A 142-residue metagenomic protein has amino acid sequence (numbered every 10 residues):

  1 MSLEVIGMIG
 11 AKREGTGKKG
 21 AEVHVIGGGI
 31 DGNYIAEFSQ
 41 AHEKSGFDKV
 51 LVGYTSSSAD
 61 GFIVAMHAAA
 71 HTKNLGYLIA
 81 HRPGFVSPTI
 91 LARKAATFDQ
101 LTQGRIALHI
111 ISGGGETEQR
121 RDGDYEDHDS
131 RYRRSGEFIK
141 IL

Functional and structural regions predicted by a protein language model:
M1-N74: N-terminal beta1-alpha1-beta2 module of alpha/beta enzyme domains
S2-G29, S87-L142: Flexible, glycine-rich active-site loops centered on histidine and acidic residues that chelate a metal or position
L51, G76-L78, H109: Short, conserved beta-strand segments within well-ordered enzyme catalytic domains that often line or immediately flank
G53-S57, A80, R131: Glycine- and other small-residue-rich loops at beta-strand/loop junctions that grip anionic moieties
S57, P83-G84, G113-G114: Positions that flank functional sites
G76-R82, F98: A short, GP-enriched loop/loop-strand-helix hinge that lies immediately N-terminal to, or at the N-terminal rim
